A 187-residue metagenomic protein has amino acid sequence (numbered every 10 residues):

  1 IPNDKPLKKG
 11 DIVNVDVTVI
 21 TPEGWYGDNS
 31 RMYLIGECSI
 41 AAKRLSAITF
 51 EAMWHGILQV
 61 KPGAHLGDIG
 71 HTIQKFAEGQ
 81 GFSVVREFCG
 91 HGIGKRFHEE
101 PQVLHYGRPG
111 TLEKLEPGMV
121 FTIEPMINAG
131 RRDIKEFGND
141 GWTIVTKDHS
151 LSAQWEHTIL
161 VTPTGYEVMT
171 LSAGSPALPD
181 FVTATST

Functional and structural regions predicted by a protein language model:
I1-T187: Active-site neighborhoods and metal-handling regions in enzymes and metal-associated proteins
